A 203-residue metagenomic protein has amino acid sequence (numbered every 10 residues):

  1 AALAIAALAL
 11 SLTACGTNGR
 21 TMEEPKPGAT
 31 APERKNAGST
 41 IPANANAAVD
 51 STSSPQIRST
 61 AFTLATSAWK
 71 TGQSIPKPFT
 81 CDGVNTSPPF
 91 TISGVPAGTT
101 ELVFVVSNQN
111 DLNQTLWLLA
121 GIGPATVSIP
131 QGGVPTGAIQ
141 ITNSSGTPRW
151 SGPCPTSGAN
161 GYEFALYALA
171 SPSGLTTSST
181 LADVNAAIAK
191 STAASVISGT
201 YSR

Functional and structural regions predicted by a protein language model:
A1-T13: Sec-dependent bacterial lipoprotein signal peptides
L3, C15-R203: N-terminus-centered regions that define maturation/targeting leaders and the start of the first functional domain
